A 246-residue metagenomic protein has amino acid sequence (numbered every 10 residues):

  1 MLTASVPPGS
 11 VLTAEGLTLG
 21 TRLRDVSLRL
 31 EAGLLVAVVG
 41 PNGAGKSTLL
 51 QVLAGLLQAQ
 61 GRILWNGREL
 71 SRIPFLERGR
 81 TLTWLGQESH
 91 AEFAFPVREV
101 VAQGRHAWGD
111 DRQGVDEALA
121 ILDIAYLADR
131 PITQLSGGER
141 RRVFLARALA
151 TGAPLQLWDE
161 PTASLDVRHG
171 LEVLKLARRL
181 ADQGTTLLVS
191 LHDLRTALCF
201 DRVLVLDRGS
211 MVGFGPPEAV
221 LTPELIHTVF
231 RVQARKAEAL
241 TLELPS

Functional and structural regions predicted by a protein language model:
V39-P41: The feature captures the beta-strand-to-loop junction immediately N-terminal to the Walker
A54: Helix-to-loop junction immediately C-terminal to a conserved catalytic motif
G61-E69, R78: Conserved ABC transporter NBD signature motif
R112-A128: Conserved ABC ATPase "signature" region
P131-L135, E139: Conserved ABC ATPase signature
Q156-E160: Catalytic Walker B motif of ABC-type/P-loop ATPase nucleotide-binding domains
H227-S246: ABC ATPase nucleotide-binding domains
